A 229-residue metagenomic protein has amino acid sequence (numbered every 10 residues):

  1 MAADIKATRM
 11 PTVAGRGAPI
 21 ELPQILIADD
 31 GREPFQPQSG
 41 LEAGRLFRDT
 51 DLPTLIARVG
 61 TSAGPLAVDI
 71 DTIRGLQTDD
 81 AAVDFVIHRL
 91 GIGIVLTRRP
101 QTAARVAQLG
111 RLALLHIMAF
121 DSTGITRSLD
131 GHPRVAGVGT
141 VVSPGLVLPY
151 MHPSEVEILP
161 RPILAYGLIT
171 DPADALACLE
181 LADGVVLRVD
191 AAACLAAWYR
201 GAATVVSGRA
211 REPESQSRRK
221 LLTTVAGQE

Functional and structural regions predicted by a protein language model:
M1-I70, R74-Q77, G91-I92, A210 (+3 more regions): Conserved N-terminal beta1-alpha1 strand-loop-helix module at the mouth
A18-I25, S62-D71, L109-M118, V156-L168: Short beta-strand/loop segments at the ligand-binding rim of alpha/beta enzyme cores
I27-D29, E42-D51, A67-G75, R89-T102 (+4 more regions): Catalytic beta/alpha-barrel core
P34-Q36, A81-F85, L129-H132, M151-L159 (+2 more regions): Catalytic cores of alpha/beta
P37-Q38, I56-A63, R105-A107, H132-R134 (+2 more regions): Acidic (Asp/Glu)-rich catalytic clusters
G44-R48, T140-Y150, L168-D174, E180-G201: Glycine-rich phosphate-binding active-site loops on the catalytic face of alpha/beta enzymes
P53-R58, L76-D79, S122-D130, Y150 (+2 more regions): Short, charged, surface-exposed secondary-structure boundary motifs
C178, A182-E229: Long hydrophobic alpha-helical segments typical of transmembrane helices together with their membrane-interfacial
